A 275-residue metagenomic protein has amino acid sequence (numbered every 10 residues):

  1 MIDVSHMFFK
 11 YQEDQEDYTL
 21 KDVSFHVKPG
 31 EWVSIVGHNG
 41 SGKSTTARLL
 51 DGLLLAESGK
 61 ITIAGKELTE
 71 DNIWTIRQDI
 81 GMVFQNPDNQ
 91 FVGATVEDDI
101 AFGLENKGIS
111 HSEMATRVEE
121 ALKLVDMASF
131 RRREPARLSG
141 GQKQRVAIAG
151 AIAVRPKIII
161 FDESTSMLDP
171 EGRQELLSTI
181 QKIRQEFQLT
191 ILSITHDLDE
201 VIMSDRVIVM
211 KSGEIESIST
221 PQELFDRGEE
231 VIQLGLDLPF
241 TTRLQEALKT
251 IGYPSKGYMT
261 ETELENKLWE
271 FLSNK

Functional and structural regions predicted by a protein language model:
V36-H38: The feature captures the beta-strand-to-loop junction immediately N-terminal to the Walker
D51: Helix-to-loop junction immediately C-terminal to a conserved catalytic motif
G59-E67, I76: Conserved ABC transporter NBD signature motif
S112-F130: Conserved ABC ATPase "signature" region
E134-L138, Q142: Conserved ABC ATPase signature
R155: Conserved catalytic motifs of ABC-family nucleotide-binding domains
I159-D162: Catalytic Walker B motif of ABC-type/P-loop ATPase nucleotide-binding domains
